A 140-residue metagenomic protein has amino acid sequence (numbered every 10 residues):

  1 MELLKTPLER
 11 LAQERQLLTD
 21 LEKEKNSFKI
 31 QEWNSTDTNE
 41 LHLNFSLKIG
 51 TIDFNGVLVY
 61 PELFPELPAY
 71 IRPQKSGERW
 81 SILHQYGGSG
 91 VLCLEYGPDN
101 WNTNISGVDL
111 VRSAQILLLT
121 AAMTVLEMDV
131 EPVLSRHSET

Functional and structural regions predicted by a protein language model:
M1-F28: Generic start-of-chain signal for non-secretory N-termini
L3-R10, S76-S135: Glycine-centered motif in EGF-like
E22, N26-V108: Compact alpha/beta protein-protein interaction domains typified by the UBC
E139-T140: Short Lys/Arg-enriched alpha/beta "domain-start" segment
